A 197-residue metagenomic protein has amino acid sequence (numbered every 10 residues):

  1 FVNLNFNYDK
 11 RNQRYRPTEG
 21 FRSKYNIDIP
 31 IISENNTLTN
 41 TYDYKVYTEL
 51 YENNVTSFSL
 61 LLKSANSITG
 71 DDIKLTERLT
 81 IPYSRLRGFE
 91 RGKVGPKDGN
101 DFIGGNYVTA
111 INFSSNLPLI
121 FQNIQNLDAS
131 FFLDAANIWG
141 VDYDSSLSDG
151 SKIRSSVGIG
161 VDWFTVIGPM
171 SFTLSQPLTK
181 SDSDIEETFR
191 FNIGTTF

Functional and structural regions predicted by a protein language model:
F1-L127, F131-A135, W139-V141, S183 (+1 more regions): C-terminal outer-membrane beta-barrel translocator/porin domains of Gram-negative envelope proteins and their
N3-L4, V161-T165, E186-F197: Outer-membrane beta-barrel "beta-signal"
Y42-D43, T76, D144-S151, F197: Charged/polar, low-hydrophobicity segments characteristic of intrinsically disordered regions and flexible loops
L62-T69, P169-T179, I193-T196: Short, highly charged low-complexity linear segments
S145-S171, Q176-D182: C-terminal structured "cap/appendage" subdomains that terminate the fold
